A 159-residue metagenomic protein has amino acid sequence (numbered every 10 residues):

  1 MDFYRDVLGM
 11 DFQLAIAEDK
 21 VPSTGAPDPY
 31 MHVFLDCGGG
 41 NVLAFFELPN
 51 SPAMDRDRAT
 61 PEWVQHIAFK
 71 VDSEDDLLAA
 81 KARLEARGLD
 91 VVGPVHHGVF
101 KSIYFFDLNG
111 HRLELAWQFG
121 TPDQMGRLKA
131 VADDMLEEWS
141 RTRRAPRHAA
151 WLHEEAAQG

Functional and structural regions predicted by a protein language model:
M1-V42: Core segments of cupin and vicinal oxygen chelate
D19-S23, N50-R56: A short, acidic/glycine-rich surface segment
T24-P27, R56-D57, Y104: Short glycine-biased active-site loop of nucleotidyltransferases that positions the nucleotide triphosphate and helps
F34-D36, E47, F106: Short, well-ordered beta-strand micro-motif
V42-F45, E114-L115: Short glycine-/small-residue motifs
N50-P52, T60-E62, H66-R112, W117-P122 (+1 more regions): Vicinal oxygen chelate
